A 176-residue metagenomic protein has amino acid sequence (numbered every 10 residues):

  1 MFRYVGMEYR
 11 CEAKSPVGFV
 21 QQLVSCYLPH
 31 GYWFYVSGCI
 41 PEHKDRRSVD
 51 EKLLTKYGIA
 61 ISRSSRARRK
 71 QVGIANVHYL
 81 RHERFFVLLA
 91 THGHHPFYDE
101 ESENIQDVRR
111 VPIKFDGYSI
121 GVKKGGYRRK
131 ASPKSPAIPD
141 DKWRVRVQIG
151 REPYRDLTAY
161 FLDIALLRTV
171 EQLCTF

Functional and structural regions predicted by a protein language model:
M1-F176: Non-catalytic terminal/accessory segments
